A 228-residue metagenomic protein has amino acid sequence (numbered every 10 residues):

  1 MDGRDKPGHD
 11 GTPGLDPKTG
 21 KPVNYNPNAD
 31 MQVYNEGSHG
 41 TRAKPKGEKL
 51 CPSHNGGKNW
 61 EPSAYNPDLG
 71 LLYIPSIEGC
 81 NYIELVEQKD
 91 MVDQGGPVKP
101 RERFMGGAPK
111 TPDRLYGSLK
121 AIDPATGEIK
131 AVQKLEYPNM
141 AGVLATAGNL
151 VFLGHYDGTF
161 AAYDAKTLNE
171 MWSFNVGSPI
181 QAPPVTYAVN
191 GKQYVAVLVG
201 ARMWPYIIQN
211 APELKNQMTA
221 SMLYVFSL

Functional and structural regions predicted by a protein language model:
M1-L228: Beta-sheet-rich non-transmembrane sensory/scaffold domains
